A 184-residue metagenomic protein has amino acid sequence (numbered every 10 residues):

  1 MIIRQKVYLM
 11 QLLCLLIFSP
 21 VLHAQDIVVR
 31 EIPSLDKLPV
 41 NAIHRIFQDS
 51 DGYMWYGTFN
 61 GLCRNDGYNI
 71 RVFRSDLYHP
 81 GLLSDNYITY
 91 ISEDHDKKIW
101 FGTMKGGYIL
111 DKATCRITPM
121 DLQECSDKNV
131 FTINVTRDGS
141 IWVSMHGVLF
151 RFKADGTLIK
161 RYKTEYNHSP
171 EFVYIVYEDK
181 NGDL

Functional and structural regions predicted by a protein language model:
M1-L184: Carboxylate-rich, polar loop motifs that coordinate divalent cations or form catalytic acidic clusters
